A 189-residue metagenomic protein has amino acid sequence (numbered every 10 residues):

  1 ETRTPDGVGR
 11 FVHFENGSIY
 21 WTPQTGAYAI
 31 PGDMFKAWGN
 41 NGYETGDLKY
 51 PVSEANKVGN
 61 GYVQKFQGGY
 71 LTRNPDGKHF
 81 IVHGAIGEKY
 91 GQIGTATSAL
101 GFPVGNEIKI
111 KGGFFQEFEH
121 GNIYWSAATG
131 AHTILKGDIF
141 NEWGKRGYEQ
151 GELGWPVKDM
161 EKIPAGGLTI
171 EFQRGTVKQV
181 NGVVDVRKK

Functional and structural regions predicted by a protein language model:
E1-K189: Extended, compositionally biased repeat/scaffold regions that form elongated interaction surfaces
